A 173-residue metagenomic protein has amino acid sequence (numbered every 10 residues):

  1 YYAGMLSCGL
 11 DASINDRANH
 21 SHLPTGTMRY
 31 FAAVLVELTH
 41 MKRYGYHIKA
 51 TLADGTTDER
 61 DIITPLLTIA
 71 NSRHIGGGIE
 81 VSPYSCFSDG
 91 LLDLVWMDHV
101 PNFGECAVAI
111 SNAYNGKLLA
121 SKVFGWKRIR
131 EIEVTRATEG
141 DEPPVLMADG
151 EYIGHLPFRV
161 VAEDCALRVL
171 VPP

Functional and structural regions predicted by a protein language model:
Y1-P173: Long C-terminal subdomains/extensions of small-metabolite kinases
